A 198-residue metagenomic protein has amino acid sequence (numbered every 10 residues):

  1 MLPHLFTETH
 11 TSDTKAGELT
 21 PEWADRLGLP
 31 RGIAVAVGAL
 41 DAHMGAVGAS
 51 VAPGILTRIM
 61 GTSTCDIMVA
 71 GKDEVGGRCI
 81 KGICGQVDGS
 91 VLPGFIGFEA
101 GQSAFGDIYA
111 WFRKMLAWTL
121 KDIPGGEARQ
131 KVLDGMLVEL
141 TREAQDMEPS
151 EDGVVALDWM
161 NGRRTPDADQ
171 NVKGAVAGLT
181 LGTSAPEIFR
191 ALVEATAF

Functional and structural regions predicted by a protein language model:
M1, H10-F198: Active-site core segments that coordinate phosphate-bearing ligands/cofactors across diverse enzyme families
